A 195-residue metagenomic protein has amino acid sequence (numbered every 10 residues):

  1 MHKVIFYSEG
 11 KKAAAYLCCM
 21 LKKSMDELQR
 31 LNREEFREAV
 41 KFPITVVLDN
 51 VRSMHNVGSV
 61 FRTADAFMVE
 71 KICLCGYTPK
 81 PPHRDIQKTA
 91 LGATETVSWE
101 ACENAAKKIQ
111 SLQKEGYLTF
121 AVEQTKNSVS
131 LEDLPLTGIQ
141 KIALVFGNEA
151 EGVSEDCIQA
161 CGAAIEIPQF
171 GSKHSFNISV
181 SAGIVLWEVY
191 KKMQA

Functional and structural regions predicted by a protein language model:
I5-A195: Post-transcriptional modification and biogenesis factors for structured RNAs of the translation apparatus
